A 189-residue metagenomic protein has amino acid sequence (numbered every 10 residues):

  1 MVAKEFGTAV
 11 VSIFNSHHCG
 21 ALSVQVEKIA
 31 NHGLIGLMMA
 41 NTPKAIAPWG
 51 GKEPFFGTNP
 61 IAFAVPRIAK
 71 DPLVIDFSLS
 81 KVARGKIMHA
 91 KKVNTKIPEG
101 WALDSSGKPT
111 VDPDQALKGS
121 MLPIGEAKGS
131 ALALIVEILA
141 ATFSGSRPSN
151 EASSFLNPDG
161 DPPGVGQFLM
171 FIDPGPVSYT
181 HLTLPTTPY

Functional and structural regions predicted by a protein language model:
M1-A9, L103, T110-K118: Residues forming anionic-ligand binding surfaces in small-molecule and nucleic-acid pockets of primarily soluble enzymes
M1-L73: A glycine-rich, acidic short-motif signal
F14-S16, P113, I124-G125: Glycine- and other small-residue-rich loops at beta-strand/loop junctions that grip anionic moieties
E27-A30, A64, G100, L132-A140: Predominant activation on well-ordered alpha-helical scaffold segments within soluble catalytic domains
P43, L79-V82, K128, P174-P176: Glycine-rich beta-alpha junction loops
I46-D114: Phosphate/diphosphate-binding glycine-rich loops and adjacent basic-rich segments that engage nucleotide
G119-Y179: Internal helical hairpin/lid segments
T180-T186: Conserved small/polar residues in nucleotide/adenosyl-binding loops
